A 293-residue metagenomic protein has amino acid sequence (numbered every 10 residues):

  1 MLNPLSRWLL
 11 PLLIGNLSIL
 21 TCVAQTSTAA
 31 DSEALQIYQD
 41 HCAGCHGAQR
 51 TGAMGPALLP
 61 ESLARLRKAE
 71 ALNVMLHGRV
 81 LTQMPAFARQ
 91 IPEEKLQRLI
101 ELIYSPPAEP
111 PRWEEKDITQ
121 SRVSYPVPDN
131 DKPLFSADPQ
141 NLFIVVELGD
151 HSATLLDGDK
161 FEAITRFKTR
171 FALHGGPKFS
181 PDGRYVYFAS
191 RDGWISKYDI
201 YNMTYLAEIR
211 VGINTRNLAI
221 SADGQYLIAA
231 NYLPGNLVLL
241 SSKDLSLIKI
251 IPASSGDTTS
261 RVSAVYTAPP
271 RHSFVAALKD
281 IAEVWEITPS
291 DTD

Functional and structural regions predicted by a protein language model:
L20-I37: Electrostatic cytochrome c docking/interface patches
G44, Q49-A53, L59-A108: Extracytoplasmic electron-transfer domains, predominantly the class I c-type cytochrome c fold
Y125-P126, N130-K132, L173-K178, N214-I220 (+1 more regions): Repeated scaffold domains used in trafficking and secretory/extracellular systems, primarily beta-propellers
D138-P139, P181-D182, A222-D223, P269-P270: Residue-level detector of Asp-centered blade-edge/turn motifs that repeat once per structural unit in beta-propeller
G158-K160, D199-M203, S242-L245, P289-T292: Short loop/turn segments that connect beta-strands within beta-propeller blades
E162-K168, T204-I209, S246-S255: A short beta-strand motif characteristic of beta-propeller blades
K243-D293: Solenoidal tandem-repeat scaffolds enriched in leucines and small polar residues
